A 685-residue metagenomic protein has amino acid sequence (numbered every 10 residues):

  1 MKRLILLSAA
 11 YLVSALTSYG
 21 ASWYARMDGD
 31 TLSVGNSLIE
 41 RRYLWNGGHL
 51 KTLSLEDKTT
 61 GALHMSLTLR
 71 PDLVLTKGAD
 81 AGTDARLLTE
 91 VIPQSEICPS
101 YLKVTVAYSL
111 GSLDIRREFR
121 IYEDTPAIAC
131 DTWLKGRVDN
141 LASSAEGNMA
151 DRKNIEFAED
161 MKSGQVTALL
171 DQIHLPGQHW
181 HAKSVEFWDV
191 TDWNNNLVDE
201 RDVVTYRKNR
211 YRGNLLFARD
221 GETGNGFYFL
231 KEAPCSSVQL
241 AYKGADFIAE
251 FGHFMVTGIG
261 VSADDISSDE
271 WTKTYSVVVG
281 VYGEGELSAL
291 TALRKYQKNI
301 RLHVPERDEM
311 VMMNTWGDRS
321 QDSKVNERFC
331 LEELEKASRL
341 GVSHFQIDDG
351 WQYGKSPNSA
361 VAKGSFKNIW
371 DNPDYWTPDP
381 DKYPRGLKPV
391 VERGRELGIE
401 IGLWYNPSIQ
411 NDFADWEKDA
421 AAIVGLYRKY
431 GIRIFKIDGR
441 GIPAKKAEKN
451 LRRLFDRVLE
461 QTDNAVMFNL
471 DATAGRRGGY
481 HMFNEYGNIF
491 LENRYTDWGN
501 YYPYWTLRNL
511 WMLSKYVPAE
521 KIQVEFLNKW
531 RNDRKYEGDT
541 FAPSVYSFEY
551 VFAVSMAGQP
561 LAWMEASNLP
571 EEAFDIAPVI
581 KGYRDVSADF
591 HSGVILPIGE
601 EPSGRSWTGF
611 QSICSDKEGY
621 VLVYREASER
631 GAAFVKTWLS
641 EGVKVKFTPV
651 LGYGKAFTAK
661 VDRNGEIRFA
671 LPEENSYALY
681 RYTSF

Functional and structural regions predicted by a protein language model:
M1-S22: Bacterial Sec-dependent N-terminal signal peptides
A21-K295, F634-T637, V645-F647, L651-L671 (+1 more regions): N-terminal accessory beta-strand-rich subdomains and adjacent acidic, glycine-rich linkers that precede catalytic cores
L38, T132, D269, M313 (+6 more regions): Conserved, mostly hydrophobic/aromatic
L55, D264, D269-T274, F455-T658 (+1 more regions): Active-site-proximal substrate-binding groove within the catalytic cores of carbohydrate-active enzymes
T125, K336-R339, K429: Alpha-helix termination/capping residues and helix-transition junctions
E286-K336, L340-H344, D348, Y353: An acidic-aromatic substrate-binding cleft motif
Q346-R534, V545: Aromatic- and carboxylate-enriched substrate-binding clefts and catalytic-loop regions of carbohydrate-active enzymes
